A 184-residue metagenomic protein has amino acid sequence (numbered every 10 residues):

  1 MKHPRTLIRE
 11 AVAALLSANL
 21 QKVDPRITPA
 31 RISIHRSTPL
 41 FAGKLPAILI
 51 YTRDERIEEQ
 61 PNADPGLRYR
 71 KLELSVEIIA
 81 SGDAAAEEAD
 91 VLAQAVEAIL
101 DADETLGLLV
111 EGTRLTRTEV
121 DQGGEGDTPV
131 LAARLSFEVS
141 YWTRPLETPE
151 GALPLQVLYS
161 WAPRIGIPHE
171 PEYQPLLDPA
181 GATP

Functional and structural regions predicted by a protein language model:
M1-N62, I99, A162-P184: Small/polar-rich, solvent-exposed N-terminal microdomains that initiate assembly or binding
P4-E10, A63-K71, I79-E104: Extracellular/virion structural assembly segments
K22-D24, A47-L49, D90-P154, L158-E170: Acidic-leaning, charged glycine-interspersed low-complexity segments
P25-I27, Y51, D64-K71, S75 (+1 more regions): Amphipathic, alpha-helical segments enriched in basic
A42, Q60-Y69, G124-V130: Short, solvent-exposed beta-strand/turn "edge" segments of beta-rich domains on protein surfaces
E58-Q60, S81-A86, Y141-E147: Short, cysteine-centered beta-strand-loop-beta hairpins and adjacent loop/turn segments enriched in charged/polar
G66-D83, P129-W142: Oligomerization/assembly interface segments of phage tail-like spikes and tubes
